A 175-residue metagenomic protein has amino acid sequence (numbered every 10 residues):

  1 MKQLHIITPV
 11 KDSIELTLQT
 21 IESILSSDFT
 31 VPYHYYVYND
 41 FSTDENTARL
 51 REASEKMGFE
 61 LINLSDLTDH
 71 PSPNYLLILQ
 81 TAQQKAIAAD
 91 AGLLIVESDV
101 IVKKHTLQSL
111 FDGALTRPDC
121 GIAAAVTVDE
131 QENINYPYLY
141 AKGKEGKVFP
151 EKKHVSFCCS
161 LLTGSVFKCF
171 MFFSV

Functional and structural regions predicted by a protein language model:
Q3-H5, H34: Cell-envelope/extracellular polymer assembly enzymes that use nucleotide-activated donors
S13-S27: Short, well-formed alpha-helical segments that are part of the catalytic scaffolds of diverse glycosyltransferases
L25-L67: Acidic donor-binding segment of Leloir-type glycosyltransferases
K56-A89: Active-site-proximal specificity loops/subdomain of glycosyltransferases
D90-I101: Short beta-strand-to-loop acidic/aromatic patch adjacent to the donor-nucleotide binding site
H105-I122: Conserved donor-nucleotide/metal-binding helix-loop-beta segment in metal-dependent transferases, i.e., the alpha-helix
A123-P137: Short beta-strand-to-loop element that shapes/binds the nucleotide-sugar donor at the catalytic cleft/hinge
G143-V175: A recurrent flexible, glycine/aromatic-enriched loop bordering the glycosyltransferase active site that acts as
